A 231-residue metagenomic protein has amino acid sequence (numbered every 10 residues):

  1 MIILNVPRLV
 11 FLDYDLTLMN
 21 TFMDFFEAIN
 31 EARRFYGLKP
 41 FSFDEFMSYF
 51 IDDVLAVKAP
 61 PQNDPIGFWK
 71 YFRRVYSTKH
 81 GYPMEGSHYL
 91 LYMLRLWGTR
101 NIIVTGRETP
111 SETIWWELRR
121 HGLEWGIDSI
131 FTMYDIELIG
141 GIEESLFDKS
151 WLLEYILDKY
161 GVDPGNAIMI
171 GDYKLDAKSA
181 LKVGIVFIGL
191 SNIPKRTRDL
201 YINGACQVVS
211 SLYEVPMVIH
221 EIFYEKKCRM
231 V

Functional and structural regions predicted by a protein language model:
I3-L96, E108-S111: N-terminal helical cap/lid subdomain that shapes the substrate entry/recognition surface in HAD-like hydrolases
L4-N5, W97-T99, I156-P164, I222 (+1 more regions): Glycine-rich phosphate-binding loop signature in dinucleotide/nucleotide-binding domains
F11, L18, I103, M169 (+2 more regions): Conserved SAM-binding loop
G106, S191-P194, L212: Short secondary-structure boundary segments
T109-A167, K178-K182, T197-D199: Substrate-recognition "cap/lid" segment bordering the active-site pocket of phosphatases
T132, Q207-E214: Short acidic-hydrophobic, aromatic-tinged amphipathic segments that line or gate anion-handling sites
I168-Q207: Acidic, Mg2+-coordinating phosphoryl-transfer loop and its flanking beta/alpha structural elements, shared across
L212-Y224: Two-component system phosphotransfer/interaction surface
